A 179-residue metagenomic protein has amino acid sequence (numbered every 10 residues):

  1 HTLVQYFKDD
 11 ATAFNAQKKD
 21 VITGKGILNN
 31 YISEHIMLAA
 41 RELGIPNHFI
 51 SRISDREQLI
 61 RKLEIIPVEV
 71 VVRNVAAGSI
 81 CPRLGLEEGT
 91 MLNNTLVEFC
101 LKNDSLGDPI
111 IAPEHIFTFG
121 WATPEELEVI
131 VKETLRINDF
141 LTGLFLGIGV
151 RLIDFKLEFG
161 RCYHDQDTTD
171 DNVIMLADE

Functional and structural regions predicted by a protein language model:
H1-L101: Active-site loop/lid in soluble adenylation, ligation, and acyl-transfer enzymes
V4, V71, D154-E158, L176: Structured core elements
Q17-L28, I110-E133: Short histidine-centered catalytic/ligand-binding loop motif
H48-S54, F145-C162: A short glycine-rich, hydrophobically flanked beta-strand micro-motif that places a catalytic Asp/Glu for divalent metal
T90, N94-T123: An exposed, glycine/acidic-rich loop-and-rim segment of catalytic or binding clefts
W121-I153: A long amphipathic alpha-helix within ATP-dependent nucleotide-binding catalytic cores
E158-E179: Catalytic activation segment of kinase domains across protein kinase-like and atypical kinase folds
